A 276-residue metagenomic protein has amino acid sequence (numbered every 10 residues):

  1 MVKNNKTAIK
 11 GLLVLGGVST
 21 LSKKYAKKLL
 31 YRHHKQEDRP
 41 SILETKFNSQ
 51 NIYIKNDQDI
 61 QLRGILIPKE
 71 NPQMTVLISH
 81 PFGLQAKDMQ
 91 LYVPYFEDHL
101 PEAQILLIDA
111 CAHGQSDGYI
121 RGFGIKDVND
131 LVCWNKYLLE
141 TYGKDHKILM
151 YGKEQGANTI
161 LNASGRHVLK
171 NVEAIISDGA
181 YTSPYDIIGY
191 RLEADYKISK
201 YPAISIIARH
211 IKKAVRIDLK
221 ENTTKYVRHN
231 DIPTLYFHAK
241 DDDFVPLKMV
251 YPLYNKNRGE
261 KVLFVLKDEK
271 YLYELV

Functional and structural regions predicted by a protein language model:
K3-K55: An N-terminal hydrophobic leader/cap segment in hydrolases
F82-F96: The serine-hydrolase catalytic nucleophile loop
Y92, I232, P246-N255: Short alpha-helix in the alpha/beta-hydrolase fold that links the catalytic acid
V93, E97-D117: Conserved alpha/beta-hydrolase
R121-Y142: Alpha/beta-hydrolase active-site loop
N162-R216: Hydrolase active-site cap/lid region
H229-D231, Y236-H238, D242: Short beta-strand/loop motif that positions the catalytic acidic residue of the alpha/beta-hydrolase fold
E269-V276: Catalytic histidine-centered segment of alpha/beta-hydrolase-like enzymes
